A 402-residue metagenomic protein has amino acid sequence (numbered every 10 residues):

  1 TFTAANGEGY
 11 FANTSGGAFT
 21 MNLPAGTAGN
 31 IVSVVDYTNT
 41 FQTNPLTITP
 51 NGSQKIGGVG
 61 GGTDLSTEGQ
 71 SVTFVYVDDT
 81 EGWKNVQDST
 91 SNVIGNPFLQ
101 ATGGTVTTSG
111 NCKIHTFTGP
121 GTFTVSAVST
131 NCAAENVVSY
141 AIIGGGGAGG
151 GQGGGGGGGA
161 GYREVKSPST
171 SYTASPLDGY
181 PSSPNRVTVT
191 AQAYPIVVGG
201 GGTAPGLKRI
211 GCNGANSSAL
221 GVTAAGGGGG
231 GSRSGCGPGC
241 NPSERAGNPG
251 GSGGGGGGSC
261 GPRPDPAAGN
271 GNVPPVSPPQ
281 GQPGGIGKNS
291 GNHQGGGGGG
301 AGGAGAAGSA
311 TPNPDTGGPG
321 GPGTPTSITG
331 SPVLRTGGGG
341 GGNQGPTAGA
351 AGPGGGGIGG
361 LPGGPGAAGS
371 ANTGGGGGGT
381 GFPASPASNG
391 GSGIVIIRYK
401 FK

Functional and structural regions predicted by a protein language model:
T1-T14: N-terminal beta-hairpin/loop module of FHA
N6, A28, T67-E68, G119 (+1 more regions): Surface-exposed loops/turns
G7, V32-V34, G58-G60, G103 (+1 more regions): Residue-level detector of functional hotspots within protein domains
E8, G16, T43, T80-G82 (+5 more regions): A generic structural signal for solvent-exposed, polar alpha-helical segments
E8-G9, A18-T20, I31, P45 (+6 more regions): Detector for repetitive beta-architecture
F11, S33, T73, P195-V197 (+1 more regions): Hydrophobic beta-strand signal
N13-P97, V128-T130, G391, K402: Acidic, glycine/polar-enriched metal-coordinating patches/loops that mediate binding to polyanionic ligands
S91-K402: Low-complexity, glycine/proline-biased repetitive segments and flexible coils/loops
